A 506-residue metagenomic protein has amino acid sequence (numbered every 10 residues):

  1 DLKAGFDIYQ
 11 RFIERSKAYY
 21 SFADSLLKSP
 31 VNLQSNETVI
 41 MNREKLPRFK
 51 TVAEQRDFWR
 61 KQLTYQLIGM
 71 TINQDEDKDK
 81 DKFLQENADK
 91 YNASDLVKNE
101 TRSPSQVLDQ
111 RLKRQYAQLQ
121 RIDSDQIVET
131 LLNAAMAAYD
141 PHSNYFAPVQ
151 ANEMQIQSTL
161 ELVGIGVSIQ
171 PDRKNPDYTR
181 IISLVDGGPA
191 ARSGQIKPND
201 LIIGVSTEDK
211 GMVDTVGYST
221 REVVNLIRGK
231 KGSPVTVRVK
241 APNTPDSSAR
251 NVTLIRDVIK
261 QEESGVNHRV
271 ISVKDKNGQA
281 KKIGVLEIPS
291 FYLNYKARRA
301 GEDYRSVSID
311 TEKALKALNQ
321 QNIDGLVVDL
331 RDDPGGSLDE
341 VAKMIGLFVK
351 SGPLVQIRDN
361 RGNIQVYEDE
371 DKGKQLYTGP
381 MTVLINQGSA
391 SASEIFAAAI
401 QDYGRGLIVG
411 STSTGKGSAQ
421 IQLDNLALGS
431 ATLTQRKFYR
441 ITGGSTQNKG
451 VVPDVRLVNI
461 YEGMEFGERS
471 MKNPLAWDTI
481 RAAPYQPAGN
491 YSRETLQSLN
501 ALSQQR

Functional and structural regions predicted by a protein language model:
D1, Q10-K28, R60, T64-D75 (+10 more regions): Sec-exported extracytoplasmic/periplasmic mature domains
A4-D7, R11-A18, K50, E54 (+15 more regions): Extracytoplasmic/secreted proteins, especially bacterial periplasmic and envelope-associated proteins
G5-I72, L160-D209, L293: PDZ/PDZ-like domain segments forming the peptide/carboxylate-binding groove, activating on the N-terminal beta-strands
T51, Q55-D79, F83-S103, V107-L108 (+4 more regions): Well-structured core secondary-structure elements of compact alpha/beta domains
Q85, R102-Q110, T446-R506: Conserved functional hotspot residues or short segments at active or partner-binding sites across diverse domains
V97, T101-G164, Y439: Long insertion/accessory domains within large nucleic-acid-processing enzymes
A117-S124, S143-I156, L160-L162, P171-K174 (+2 more regions): Cleft-lining beta-strand/loop regions that shape enzyme active-site pockets
A392, G404, S411, G415-E468: Polar, glycine-rich mid-to-C-terminal structural blocks that act as macromolecule-binding/assembly scaffolds
